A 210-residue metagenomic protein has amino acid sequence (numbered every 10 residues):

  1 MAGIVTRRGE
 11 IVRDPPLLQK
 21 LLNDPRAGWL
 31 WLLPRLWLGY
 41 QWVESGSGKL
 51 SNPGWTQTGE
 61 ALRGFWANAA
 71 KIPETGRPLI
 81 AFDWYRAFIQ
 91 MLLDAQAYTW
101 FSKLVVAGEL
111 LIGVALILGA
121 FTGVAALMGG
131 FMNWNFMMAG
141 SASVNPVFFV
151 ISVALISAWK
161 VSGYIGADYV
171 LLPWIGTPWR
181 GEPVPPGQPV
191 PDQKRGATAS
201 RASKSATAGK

Functional and structural regions predicted by a protein language model:
M1-L111, L118-K210: Extended, low-polarity transmembrane helix blocks
